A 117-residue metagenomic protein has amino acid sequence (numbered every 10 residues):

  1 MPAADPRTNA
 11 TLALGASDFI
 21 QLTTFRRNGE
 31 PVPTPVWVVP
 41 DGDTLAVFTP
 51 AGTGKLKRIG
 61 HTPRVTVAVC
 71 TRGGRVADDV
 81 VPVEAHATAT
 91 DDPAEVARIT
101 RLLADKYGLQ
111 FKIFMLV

Functional and structural regions predicted by a protein language model:
M1-Q21: Extreme N-terminal tail/first-helix region
P2-A3, N9, L45, E84-H86: Residue-level detector of intrinsically disordered, flexible termini and proteolytic processing junctions
P6-N9, V32-T34, G52, L116: A generic local structural motif
S17-A51, I59, T66-V69, D79-E84: Short beta-strand segments
G52-M115: Short, structured beta-strand-loop surface elements
